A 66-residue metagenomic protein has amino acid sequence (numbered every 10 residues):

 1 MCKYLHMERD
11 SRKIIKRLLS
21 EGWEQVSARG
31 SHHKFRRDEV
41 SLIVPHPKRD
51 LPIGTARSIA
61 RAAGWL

Functional and structural regions predicted by a protein language model:
M1-M7: Short, intrinsically disordered or compositionally biased N-terminal tails of bacterial proteins
D10-G22: Amphipathic alpha-helical segments
E21, Q25-V40: Major-groove DNA-recognition helix of helix-turn-helix-type DNA-binding domains
D38-L66: C-terminal structural segments of small proteins and small subunits
